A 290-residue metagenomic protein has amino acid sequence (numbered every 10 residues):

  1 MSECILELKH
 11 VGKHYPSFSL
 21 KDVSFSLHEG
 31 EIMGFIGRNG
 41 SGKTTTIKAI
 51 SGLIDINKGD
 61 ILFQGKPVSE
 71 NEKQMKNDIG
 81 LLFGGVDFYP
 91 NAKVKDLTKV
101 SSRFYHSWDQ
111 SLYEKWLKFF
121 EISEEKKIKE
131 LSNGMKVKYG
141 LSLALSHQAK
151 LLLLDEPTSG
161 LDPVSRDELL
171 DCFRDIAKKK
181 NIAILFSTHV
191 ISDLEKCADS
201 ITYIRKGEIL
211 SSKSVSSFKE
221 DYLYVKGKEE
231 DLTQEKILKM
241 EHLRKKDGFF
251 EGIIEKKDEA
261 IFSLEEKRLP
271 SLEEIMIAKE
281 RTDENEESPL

Functional and structural regions predicted by a protein language model:
L6, L20-D22, K76: Conserved structural motif at the start of ABC-family nucleotide-binding domains
R38-G42: Walker A (P-loop) phosphate-binding loop of ABC-type ATPase nucleotide-binding domains
S51: Helix-to-loop junction immediately C-terminal to a conserved catalytic motif
G59-E70, Q74-M75: Conserved ABC transporter NBD signature motif
F83-Y139: ABC-family P-loop ATPase nucleotide-binding domains
L152-E156: Catalytic Walker B motif of ABC-type/P-loop ATPase nucleotide-binding domains
T158-S159, I191: Short loop immediately C-terminal to the Walker-B catalytic DE motif in ABC-type ATPase nucleotide-binding domains
L170-I254: ABC transporter nucleotide-binding domain
